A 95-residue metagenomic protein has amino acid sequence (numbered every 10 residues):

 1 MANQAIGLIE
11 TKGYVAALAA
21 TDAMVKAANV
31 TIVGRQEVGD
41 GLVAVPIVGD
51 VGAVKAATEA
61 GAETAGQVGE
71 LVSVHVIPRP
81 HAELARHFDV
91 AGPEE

Functional and structural regions predicted by a protein language model:
M1-E95: Terminal helix-to-tail segments of small alpha-helical proteins
